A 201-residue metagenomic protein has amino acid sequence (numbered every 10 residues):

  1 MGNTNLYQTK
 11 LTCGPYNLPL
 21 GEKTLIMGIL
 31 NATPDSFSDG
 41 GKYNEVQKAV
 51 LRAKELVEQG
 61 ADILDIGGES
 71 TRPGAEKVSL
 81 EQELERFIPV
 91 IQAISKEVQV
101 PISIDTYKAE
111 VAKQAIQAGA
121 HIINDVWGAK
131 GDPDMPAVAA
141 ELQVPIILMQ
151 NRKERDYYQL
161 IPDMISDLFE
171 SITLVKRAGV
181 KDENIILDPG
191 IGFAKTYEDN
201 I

Functional and structural regions predicted by a protein language model:
M1-N31, K176-V180: N-terminal amphipathic alpha-helix/helix-capping segment at the start of soluble metabolic enzymes
G21-I26, A61-D62, K96-V100, G119-H121 (+2 more regions): Short, well-ordered coil/turn segments that N-cap beta-strands
L30, L56, G60, D105 (+3 more regions): Conserved, mostly hydrophobic/aromatic
A32-L51, E76, P101-S103, E154-P162: Active-site mouth loops of central-metabolism enzymes
P34-S36, T71-G74, A118, W127-E198: Conserved anion-binding
S36-S38, D62-P89, I191, T196: Glycine-rich, proline-tolerant flexible connector loops at the mouths of alpha/beta enzymes
F37-E55, E81-R86, G128-A129, P133 (+2 more regions): Glycine-rich anion/phosphate-binding loops
E76-I104, K113, A140-I147: Alpha-helix-loop-beta-strand connector modules within alpha/beta enzyme cores
